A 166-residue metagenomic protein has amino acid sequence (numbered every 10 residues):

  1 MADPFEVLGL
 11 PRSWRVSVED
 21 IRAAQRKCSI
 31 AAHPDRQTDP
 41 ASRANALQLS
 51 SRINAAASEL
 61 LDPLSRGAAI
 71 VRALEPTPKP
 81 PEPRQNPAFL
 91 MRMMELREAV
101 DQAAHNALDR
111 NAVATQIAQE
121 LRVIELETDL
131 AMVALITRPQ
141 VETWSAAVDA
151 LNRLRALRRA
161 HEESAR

Functional and structural regions predicted by a protein language model:
M1-R166: C-terminal accessory/regulatory regions appended to core domains
